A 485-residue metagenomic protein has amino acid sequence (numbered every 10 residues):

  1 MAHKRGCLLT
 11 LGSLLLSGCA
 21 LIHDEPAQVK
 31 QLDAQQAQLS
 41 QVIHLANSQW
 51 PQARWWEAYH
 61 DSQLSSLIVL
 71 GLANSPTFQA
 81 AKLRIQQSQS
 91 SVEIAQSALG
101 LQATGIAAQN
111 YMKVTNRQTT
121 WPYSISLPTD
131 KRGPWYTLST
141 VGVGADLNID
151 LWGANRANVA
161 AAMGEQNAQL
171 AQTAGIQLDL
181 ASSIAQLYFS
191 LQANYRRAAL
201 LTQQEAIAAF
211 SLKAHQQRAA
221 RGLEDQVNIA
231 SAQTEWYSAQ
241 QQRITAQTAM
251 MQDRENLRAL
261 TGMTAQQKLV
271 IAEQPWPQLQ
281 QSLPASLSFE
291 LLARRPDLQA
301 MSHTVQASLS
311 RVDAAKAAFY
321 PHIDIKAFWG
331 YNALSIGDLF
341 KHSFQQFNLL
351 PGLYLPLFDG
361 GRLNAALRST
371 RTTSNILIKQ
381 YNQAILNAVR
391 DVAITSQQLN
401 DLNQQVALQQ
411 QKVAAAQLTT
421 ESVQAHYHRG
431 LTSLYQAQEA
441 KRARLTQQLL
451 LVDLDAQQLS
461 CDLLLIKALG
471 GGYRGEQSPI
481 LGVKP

Functional and structural regions predicted by a protein language model:
A2-A73, P122-S124, M163, Q247-A293 (+2 more regions): Terminal intrinsically disordered/low-complexity segments used for targeting and assembly
W50-Y59, A107-G144, Q267-P284, D313 (+2 more regions): Small/polar, glycine/serine/threonine/aspartate-rich low-complexity segments that form flexible
I68, T140-G144, Y188, S288 (+2 more regions): Membrane-embedded beta-strand positions in outer-membrane beta-barrel channels/transporters
Q79-A80, Q96, W135, I149-Q177 (+9 more regions): Sec/SRP-type N-terminal targeting helices
A171-L287, Q398, L402, S422-A425 (+2 more regions): Periplasmic alpha-helical coiled-coil/stalk elements that build and connect Gram-negative outer-membrane
A219-L223, Y427-L431, A468-G472: A short glycine-centered flexible hinge/capping loop motif at secondary-structure junctions
G222-D225, A388, T395, G430-L434: Alpha-helical heptad-repeat coiled-coil segments that mediate oligomerization/polymerization in large
